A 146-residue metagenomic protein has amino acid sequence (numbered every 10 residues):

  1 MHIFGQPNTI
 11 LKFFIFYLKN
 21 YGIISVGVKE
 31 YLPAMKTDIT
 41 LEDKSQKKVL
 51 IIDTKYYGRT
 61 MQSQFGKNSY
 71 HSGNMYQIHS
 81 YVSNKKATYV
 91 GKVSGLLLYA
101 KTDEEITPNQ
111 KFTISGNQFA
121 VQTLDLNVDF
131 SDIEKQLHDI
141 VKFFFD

Functional and structural regions predicted by a protein language model:
H2-D146: Catalytic core segments in nucleotide and nucleic-acid processing enzymes
